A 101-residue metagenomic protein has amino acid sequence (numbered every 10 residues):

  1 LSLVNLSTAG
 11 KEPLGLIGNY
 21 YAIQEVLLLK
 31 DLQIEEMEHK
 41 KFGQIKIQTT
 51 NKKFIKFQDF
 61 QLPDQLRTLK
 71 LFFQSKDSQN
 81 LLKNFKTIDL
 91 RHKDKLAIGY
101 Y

Functional and structural regions predicted by a protein language model:
L1-Y101: Charged, solvent-exposed interaction patches on well-folded alpha/beta domains that mediate macromolecular contacts
